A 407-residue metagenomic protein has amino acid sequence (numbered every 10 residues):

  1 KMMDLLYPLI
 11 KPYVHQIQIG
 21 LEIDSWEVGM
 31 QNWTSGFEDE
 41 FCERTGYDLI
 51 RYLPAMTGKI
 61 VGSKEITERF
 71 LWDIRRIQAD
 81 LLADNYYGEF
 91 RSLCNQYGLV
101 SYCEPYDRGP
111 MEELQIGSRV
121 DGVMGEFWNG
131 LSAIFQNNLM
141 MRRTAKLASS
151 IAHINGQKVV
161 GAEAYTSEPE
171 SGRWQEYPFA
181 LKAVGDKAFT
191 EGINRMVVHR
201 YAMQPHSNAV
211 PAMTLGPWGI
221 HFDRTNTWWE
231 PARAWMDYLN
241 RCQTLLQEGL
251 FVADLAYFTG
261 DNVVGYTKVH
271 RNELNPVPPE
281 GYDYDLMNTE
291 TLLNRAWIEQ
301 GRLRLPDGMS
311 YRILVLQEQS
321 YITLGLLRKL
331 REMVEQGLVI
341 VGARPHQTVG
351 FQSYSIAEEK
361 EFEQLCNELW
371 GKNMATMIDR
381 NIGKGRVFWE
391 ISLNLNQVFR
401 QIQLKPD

Functional and structural regions predicted by a protein language model:
Y7-G20, D24-V123, F127-D407: Carbohydrate-binding surfaces of carbohydrate-active enzymes
